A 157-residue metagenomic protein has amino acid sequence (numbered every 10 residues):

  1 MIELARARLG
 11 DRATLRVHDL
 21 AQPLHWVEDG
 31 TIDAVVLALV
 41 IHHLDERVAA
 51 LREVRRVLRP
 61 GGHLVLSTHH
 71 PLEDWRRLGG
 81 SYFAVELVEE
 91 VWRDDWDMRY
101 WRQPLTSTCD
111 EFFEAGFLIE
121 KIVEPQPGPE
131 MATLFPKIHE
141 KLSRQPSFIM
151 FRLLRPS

Functional and structural regions predicted by a protein language model:
A5-R6: Conserved SAM-binding loop
G10-V27: Conserved SAM-binding strand-loop segment of SAM-dependent methyltransferases
H25-V35: A short acidic, Gly/Pro-enriched loop at the edge of an enzyme's catalytic core that lines a small-molecule cofactor
D33-R47: A short SAM/SAH-binding and catalytic strip from SAM-dependent methyltransferases
V48-H63: A short glycine-rich, Lys/Arg-flanked "PGG" loop and its adjoining helix->strand segment in the class I
H63-V91: Conserved class I S-adenosyl-L-methionine
M98-V123: Short alpha-helix
A115-F117, F135-S157: Core SAM-dependent methyltransferase catalytic element
